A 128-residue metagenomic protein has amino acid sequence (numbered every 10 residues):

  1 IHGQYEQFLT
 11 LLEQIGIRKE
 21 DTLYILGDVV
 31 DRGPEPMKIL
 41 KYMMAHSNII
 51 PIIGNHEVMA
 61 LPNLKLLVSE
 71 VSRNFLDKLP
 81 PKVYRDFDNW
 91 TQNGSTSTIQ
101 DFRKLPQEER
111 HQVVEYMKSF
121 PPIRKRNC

Functional and structural regions predicted by a protein language model:
I1-K41: N-terminal active-site segment of His-dependent metallophosphoesterases
G3-Q4, R126-C128: Catalytic core of the metallo-beta-lactamase
P36-N127: Active-site neighborhood of divalent metal-dependent phosphoester bond hydrolases
